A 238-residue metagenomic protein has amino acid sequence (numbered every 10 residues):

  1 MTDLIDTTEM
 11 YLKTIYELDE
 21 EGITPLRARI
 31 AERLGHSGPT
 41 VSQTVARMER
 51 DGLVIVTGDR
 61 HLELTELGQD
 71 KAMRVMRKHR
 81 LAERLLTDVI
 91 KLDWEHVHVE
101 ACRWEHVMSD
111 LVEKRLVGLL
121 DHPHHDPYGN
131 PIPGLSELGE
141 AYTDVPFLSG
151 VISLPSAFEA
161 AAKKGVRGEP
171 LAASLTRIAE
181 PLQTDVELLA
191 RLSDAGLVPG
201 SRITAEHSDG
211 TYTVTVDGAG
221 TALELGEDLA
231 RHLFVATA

Functional and structural regions predicted by a protein language model:
M1-G35: Extreme N-terminal segment that seeds HTH/winged-HTH DNA-binding domains in transcriptional regulators
Y11, I30, V41-D51, L192 (+1 more regions): Basic amphipathic alpha-helical segments that dock to polyanions
R27, V45, E83: Helix-turn-helix DNA-binding elements, focusing on the entry/boundary residues of the two helices that contact DNA
P39, E95: Key DNA-contact positions within bacterial/archaeal DNA-binding proteins
E49-D59: A short, conserved structural fragment
R60-H79: Basic, amphipathic "hinge/linker" alpha-helix immediately C-terminal to the N-terminal HTH DNA-binding motif
H106-E227: Mid-protein regulatory/catalytic core that forms ligand/cofactor-binding pockets and protein-protein interaction
